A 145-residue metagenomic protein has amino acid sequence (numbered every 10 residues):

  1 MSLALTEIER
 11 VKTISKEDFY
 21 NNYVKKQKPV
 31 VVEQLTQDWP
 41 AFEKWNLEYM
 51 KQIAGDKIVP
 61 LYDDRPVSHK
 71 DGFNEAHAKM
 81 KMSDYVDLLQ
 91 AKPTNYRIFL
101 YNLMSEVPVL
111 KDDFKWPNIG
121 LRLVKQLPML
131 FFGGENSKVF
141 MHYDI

Functional and structural regions predicted by a protein language model:
M1-I145: N-terminal accessory scaffold of Fe(II)-dependent oxygenases
